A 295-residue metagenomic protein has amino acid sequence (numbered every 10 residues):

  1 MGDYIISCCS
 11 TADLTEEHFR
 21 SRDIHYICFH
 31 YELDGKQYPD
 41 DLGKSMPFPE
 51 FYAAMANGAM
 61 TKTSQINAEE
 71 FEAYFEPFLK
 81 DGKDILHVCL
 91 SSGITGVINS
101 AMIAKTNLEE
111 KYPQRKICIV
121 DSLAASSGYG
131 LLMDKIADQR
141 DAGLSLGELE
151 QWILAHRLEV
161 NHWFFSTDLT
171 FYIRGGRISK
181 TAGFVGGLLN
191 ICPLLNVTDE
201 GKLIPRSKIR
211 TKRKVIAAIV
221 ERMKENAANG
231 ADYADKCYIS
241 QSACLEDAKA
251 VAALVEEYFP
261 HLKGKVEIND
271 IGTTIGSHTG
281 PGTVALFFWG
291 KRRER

Functional and structural regions predicted by a protein language model:
G2-D3, T11-F19, I24-H30, L86 (+5 more regions): Mixed-charge interfacial surface used for oligomerization/domain docking and macromolecular partner engagement
I5-E70: N-terminal glycine-rich anion-binding loop in soluble enzyme alpha/beta folds
L42-S45, T95, S126-S127: Alpha-helix N-cap/helix-start motif at coil-to-helix transitions, marked by capping-box chemistry
G58-I66, C89-G96, L123-A124: Short coil/turn segments at secondary-structure boundaries
E70-A101: N-terminal glycine-rich phosphate/adenylate-binding segment common to multiple enzyme folds
